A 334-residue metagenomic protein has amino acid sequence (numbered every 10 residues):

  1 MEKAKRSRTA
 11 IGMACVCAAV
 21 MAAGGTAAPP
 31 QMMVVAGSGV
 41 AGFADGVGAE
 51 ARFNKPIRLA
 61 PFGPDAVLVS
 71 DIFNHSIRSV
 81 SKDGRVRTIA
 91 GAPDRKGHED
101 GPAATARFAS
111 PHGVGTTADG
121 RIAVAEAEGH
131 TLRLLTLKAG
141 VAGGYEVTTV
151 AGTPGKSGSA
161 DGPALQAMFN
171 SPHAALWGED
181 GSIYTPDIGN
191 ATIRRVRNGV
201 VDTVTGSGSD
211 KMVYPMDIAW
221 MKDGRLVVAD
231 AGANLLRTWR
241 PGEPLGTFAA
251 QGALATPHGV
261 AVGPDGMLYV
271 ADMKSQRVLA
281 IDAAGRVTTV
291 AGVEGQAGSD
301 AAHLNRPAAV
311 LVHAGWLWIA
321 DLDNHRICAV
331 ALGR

Functional and structural regions predicted by a protein language model:
C15-P30: Bacterial Sec-dependent signal peptides at the C-terminal "C-region" and cleavage site
P29-K55, R85-S110, G143-S171, V200-M216 (+3 more regions): Gly/Pro-rich loop segments of beta-rich domains
P61-P64, T116-D119, W177-D180, W220-D223 (+2 more regions): Residue-level detector of Asp-centered blade-edge/turn motifs that repeat once per structural unit in beta-propeller
A66-L68, R121-A123, S182-Y184, R225-V227 (+2 more regions): Conserved beta-propeller blade signature
I72, A127, L137, I188 (+3 more regions): Short loop/turn segments immediately following the C-termini of beta-strands
H75-R78, R85, H130-L134, E146 (+4 more regions): A short loop-to-beta-strand structural motif that recurs across blades of beta-propeller domains
V80-R85, T136-V141, V196-V200, W239-P244 (+2 more regions): Short loop/turn segments that connect beta-strands within beta-propeller blades
R306-R334: Blade-level signature of beta-propeller repeat domains, shared across WD40, Kelch, NHL, RCC1 and BNR/Asp-box propellers
